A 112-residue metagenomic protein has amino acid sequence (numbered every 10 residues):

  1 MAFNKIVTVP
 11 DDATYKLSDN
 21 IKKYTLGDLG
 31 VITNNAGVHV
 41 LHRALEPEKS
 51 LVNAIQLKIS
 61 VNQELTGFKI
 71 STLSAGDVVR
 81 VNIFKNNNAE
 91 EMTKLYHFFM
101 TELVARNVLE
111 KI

Functional and structural regions predicted by a protein language model:
M1-I6, I32-K49, F98-R106: Charged, low-complexity, helix/coiled-coil-prone segments
M1-L29: Terminal, regulation- and interaction-focused segments at domain boundaries
K5-V9, H42, N53, V79-N82 (+1 more regions): A near-ubiquitous, low-amplitude feature marking generic local secondary-structure context
S18-V61: Amphipathic, interaction-prone secondary-structure segments
S60-I112: C-terminal basic regulatory modules in eukaryotic proteins
